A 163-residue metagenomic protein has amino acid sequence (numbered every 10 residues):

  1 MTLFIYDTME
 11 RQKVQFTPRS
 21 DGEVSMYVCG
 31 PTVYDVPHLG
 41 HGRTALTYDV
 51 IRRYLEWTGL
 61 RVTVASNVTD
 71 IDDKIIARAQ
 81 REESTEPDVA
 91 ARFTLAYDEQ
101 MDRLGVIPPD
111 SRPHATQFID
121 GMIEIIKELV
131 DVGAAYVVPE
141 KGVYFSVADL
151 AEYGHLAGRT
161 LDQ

Functional and structural regions predicted by a protein language model:
M1-Q163: NTP-dependent nucleotidyl-transfer catalytic core
